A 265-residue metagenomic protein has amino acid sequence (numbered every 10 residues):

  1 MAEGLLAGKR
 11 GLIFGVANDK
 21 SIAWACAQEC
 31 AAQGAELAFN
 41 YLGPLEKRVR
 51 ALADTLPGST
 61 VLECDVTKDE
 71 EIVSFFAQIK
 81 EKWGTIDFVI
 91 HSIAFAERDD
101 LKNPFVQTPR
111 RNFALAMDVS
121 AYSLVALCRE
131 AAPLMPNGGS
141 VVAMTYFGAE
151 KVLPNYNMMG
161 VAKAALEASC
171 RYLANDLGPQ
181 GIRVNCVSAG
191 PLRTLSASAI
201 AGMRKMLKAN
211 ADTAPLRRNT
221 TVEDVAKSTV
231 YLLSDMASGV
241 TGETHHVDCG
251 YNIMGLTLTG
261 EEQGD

Functional and structural regions predicted by a protein language model:
E3-F39: Canonical Rossmann dinucleotide-binding motif of NAD(H)/NADP(H)-dependent dehydrogenases/reductases, specifically
G15-I22, A94-S123, R129, N137-P179 (+2 more regions): Catalytic loop of short-chain dehydrogenase/reductase
A31, G84, M135-P136, N175-Q180 (+3 more regions): A short hydrophobic alpha-helix cap/turn motif
L62-V73, A77-K82, H91-A114, P133 (+3 more regions): Conserved mid-core segment of classical short-chain dehydrogenase/reductases
M158, P179, A189-A214, M254-D265: A glycine/serine/threonine-rich, flexible loop-to-helix segment that serves as the NAD(P) cofactor-binding "lid"
G178, R183, V240-G242: Short, small/polar-rich loop/turn modules that mediate ligand/substrate recognition or access, typified
A214-V225, M236: A conserved structural motif in NAD(P)-dependent oxidoreductases
V230, T241-D265: Short C-terminal tail/terminal secondary-structure segment of NAD(P)H-dependent dehydrogenase/reductase domains
